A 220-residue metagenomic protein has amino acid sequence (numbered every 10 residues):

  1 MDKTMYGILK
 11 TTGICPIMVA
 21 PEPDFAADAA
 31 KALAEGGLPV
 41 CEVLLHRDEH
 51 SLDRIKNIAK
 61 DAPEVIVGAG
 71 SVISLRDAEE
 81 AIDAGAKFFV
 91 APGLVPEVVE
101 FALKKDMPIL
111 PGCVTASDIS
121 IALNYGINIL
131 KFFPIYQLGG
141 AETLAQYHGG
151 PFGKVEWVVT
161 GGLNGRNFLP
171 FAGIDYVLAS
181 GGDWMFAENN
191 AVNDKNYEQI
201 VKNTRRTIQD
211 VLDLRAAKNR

Functional and structural regions predicted by a protein language model:
M1-R76, E80-A84, K104, G173 (+1 more regions): Conserved N-terminal beta1-alpha1 strand-loop-helix module at the mouth
V19-P23, A69-L75, A91-L94, P111-A116 (+2 more regions): Glycine-rich beta-to-alpha transition loops that act as phosphate-gripper elements at the mouths of alpha/beta enzyme
A34-P39, D61-E64, I82-F89, K104-L110 (+3 more regions): Glycine-enriched alpha-helix->loop->beta-strand junction motifs that scaffold or abut catalytic
D48-H50, R76, E97-V98, S117-I119 (+2 more regions): Short secondary-structure capping/turn micro-motifs that flank functional sites
S74-A84, S117-Y125, E142, H148-G149 (+1 more regions): Catalytic cores of alpha/beta
F88, P92-V98, K131-A141, Y176-Y197: Glycine-rich phosphate-binding active-site loops on the catalytic face of alpha/beta enzymes
E97-L138: Histidine/lysine/aspartate-rich catalytic loop segments that bind and position anionic ligands
G150-N219: Hydrophobic secondary-structure block in the mid-to-C-terminal portion of proteins
